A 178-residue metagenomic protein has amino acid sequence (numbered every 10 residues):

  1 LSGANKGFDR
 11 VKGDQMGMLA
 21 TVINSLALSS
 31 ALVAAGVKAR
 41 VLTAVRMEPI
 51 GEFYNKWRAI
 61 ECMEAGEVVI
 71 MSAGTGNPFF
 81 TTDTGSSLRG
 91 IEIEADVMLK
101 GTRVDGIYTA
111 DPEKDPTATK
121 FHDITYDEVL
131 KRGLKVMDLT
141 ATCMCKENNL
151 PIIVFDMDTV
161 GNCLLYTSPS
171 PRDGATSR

Functional and structural regions predicted by a protein language model:
G3-V69, T84: Ligand-binding beta-strand-loop-alpha-helix segment within the catalytic cores of soluble metabolic enzymes
K6-D9, W57-I60, K114-F121, R172: Short, hinge-like loop/turn segments at secondary-structure boundaries
K12-L19, R89-G101, A118-K131: Gly/Ser/Thr-rich active-site loops/lids in small-molecule metabolic enzymes that frequently grip phosphoryl groups
A20, L26-A35, L88-D96, M144-N148: Alpha-helix C-terminal capping segments
T21-V22, S29, V69, A73-T75 (+1 more regions): Polyanion-binding loop/helix "lid" in catalytic or ligand-binding cores
L26, W57-T109: Internal active-site segments that recognize and position negatively charged phosphoryl groups and nucleotide moieties
V41, I91-P116, I153-V160: Acidic, metal-binding active-site segment of PIN/NYN-like and related structure-specific nucleases
Y166-P171: Conserved small/polar residues in nucleotide/adenosyl-binding loops
